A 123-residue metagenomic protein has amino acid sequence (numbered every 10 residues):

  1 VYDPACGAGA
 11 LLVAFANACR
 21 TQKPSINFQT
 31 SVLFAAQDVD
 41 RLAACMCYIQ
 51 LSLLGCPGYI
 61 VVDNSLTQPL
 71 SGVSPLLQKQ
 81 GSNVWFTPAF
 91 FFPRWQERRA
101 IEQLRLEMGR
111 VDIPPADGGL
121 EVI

Functional and structural regions predicted by a protein language model:
V1-F90: Conserved S-adenosyl-L-methionine
P75-L76, Q80-I123: Accessory (non-catalytic) regions of SAM-dependent nucleic-acid methyltransferases and partner specificity/recognition
